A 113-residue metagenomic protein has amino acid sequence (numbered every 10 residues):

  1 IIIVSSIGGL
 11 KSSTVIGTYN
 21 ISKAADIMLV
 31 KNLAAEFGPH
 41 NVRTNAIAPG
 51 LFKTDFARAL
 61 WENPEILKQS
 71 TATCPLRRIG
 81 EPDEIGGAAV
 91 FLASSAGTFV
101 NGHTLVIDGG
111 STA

Functional and structural regions predicted by a protein language model:
S6: Residue(s) in the substrate-gating loop at a strand-loop-helix junction that position the organic substrate next
S12-I16, I21, G38-P39: Active-site "substrate specificity/gating" loop of NAD(P)-dependent dehydrogenases, especially the short-chain
S22, V30: Active-site helix of classical SDR
I27, A48-A59: Short, flexible catalytic-loop segment of classical short-chain dehydrogenase/reductase
A35-P39, T98: Alpha-helical segment proximal to the catalytic Tyr-Lys
R43-K53, A93, V106-D108: Conserved SDR Rossmann-fold cofactor-binding beta-strand/turn motif
P64-E84: Catalytic Tyr-x(3-8)-Lys segment
R78-I107, T112: C-terminal substrate-recognition "lid" of short-chain dehydrogenase/reductases
